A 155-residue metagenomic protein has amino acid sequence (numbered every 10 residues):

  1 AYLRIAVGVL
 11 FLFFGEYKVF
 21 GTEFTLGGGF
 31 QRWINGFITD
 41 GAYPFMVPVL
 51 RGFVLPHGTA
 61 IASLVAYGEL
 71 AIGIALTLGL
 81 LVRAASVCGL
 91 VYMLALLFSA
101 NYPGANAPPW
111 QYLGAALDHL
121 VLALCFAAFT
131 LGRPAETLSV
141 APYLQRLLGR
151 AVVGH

Functional and structural regions predicted by a protein language model:
A1-A71, L78-H155: Extended, low-polarity transmembrane helix blocks
